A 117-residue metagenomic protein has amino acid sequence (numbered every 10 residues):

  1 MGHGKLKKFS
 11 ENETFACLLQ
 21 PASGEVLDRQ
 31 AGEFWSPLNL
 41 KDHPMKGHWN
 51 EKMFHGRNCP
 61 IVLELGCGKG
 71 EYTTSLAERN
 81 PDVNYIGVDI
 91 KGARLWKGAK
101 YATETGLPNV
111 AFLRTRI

Functional and structural regions predicted by a protein language model:
M1-L63, E71-E78: S-adenosyl-L-methionine
L65, V88: Conserved beta-strand/loop positions that form the S-adenosyl-L-methionine
G68: Conserved glycine-rich SAM-binding loop
V83-I86: Short beta-strand element of Class I
K91: Conserved SAM/SAH-binding beta-strand->alpha-helix loop
R94: Conserved short alpha-helix immediately C-terminal to the canonical SAM/SAH-binding motif I of Rossmann-like
K100-I117: S-adenosyl-L-methionine
